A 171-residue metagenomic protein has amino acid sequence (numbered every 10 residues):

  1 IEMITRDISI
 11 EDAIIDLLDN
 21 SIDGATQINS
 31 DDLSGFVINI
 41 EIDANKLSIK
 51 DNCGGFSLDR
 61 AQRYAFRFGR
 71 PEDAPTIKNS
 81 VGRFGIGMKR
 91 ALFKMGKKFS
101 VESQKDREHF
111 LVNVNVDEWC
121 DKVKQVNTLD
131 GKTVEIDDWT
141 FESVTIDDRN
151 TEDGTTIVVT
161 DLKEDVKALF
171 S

Functional and structural regions predicted by a protein language model:
I1-V37, D59-F66: Bergerat-fold GHKL ATPase/HATPase_c domain
L33-G35, A44, E152-G154: A general secondary-structure signal for short beta-strands and their flanking turns/coil in non-transmembrane regions
N39-E41, V101-E102: Solvent-exposed beta-strand sheet faces enriched in polar/charged residues
E41-L47: Short beta-strand-loop-beta element adjacent to the nucleotide/active-site pocket used for signaling
D51: Acidic ATP/Mg2+-coordinating residue in the GHKL
G54-G55: Glycine-rich G1-box
R63-P75: Conserved activation segment of eukaryotic-like protein kinases, specifically the C-terminal portion of the activation
P75-S171: GHKL-type ATPase core
